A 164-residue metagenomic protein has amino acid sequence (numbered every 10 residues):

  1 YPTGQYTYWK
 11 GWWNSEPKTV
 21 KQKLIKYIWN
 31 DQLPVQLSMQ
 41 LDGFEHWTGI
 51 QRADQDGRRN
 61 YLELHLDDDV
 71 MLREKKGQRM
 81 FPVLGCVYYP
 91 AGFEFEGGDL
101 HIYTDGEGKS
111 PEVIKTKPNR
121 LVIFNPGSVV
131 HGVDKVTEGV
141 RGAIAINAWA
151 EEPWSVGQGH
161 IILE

Functional and structural regions predicted by a protein language model:
Y1-L121, S128-E164: Fe(II)/2-oxoglutarate oxygenase catalytic core
